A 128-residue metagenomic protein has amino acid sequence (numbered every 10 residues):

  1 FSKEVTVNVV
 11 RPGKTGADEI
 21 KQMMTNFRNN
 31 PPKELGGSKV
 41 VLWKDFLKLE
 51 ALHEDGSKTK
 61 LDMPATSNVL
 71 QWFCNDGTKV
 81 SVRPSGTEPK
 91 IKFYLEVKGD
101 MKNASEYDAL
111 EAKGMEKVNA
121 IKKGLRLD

Functional and structural regions predicted by a protein language model:
F1-R83, M101-A104, G114-V118, K122-D128: Phosphate-binding and adjacent anionic-ligand microenvironments
R83-D108: Intrinsically disordered, low-complexity regulatory segments enriched in Ser/Thr/Pro and charged residues
